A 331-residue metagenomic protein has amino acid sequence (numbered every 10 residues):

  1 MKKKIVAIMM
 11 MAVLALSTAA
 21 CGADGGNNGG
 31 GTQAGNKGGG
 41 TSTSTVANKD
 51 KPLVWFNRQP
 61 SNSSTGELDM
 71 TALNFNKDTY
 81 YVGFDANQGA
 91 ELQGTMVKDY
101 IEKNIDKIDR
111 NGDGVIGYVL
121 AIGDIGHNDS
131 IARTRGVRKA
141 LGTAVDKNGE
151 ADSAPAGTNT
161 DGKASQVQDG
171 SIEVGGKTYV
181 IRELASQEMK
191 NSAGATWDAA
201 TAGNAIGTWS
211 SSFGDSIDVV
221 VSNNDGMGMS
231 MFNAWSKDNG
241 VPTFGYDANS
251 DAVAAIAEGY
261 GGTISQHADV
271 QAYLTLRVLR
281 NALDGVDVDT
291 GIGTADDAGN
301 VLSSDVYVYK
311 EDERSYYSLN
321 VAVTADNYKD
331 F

Functional and structural regions predicted by a protein language model:
K4-D24: Sec-dependent N-terminal signal peptides of Gram-positive bacterial secreted proteins and lipoproteins
C21-F331: A residue-level marker of the well-folded mature domains of exported/periplasmic proteins
